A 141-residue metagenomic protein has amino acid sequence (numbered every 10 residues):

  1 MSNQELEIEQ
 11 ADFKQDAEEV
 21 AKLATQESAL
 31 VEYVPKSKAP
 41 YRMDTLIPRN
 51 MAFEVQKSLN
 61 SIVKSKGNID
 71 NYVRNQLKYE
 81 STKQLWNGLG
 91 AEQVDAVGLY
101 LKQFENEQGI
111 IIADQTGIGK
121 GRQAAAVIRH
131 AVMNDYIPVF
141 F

Functional and structural regions predicted by a protein language model:
S2-I62: N-terminal accessory nucleic-acid engagement/regulatory domains that precede and modulate ATP-driven motor cores
Q15, K66-G67, D135: Short, flexible coil/linker elements and helix-boundary hinge sites characteristic of intrinsically disordered
V55-A113: Conserved pre-motif I regulatory segment
F104-A113, I118, Q123-F141: Conserved SF1/SF2 helicase motif Ia
